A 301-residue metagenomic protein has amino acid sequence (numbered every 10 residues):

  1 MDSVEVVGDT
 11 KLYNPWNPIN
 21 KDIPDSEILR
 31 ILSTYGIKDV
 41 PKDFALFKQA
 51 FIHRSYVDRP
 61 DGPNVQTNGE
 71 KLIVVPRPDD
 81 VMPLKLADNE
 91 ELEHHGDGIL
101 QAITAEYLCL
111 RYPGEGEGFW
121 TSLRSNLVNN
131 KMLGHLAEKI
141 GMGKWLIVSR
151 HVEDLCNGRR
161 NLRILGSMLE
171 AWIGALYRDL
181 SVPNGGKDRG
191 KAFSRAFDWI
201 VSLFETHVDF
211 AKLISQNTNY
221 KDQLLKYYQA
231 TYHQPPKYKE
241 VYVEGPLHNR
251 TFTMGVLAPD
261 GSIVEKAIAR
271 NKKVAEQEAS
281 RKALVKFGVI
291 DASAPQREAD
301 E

Functional and structural regions predicted by a protein language model:
M1-E301: Double-stranded RNA-binding/processing signature
